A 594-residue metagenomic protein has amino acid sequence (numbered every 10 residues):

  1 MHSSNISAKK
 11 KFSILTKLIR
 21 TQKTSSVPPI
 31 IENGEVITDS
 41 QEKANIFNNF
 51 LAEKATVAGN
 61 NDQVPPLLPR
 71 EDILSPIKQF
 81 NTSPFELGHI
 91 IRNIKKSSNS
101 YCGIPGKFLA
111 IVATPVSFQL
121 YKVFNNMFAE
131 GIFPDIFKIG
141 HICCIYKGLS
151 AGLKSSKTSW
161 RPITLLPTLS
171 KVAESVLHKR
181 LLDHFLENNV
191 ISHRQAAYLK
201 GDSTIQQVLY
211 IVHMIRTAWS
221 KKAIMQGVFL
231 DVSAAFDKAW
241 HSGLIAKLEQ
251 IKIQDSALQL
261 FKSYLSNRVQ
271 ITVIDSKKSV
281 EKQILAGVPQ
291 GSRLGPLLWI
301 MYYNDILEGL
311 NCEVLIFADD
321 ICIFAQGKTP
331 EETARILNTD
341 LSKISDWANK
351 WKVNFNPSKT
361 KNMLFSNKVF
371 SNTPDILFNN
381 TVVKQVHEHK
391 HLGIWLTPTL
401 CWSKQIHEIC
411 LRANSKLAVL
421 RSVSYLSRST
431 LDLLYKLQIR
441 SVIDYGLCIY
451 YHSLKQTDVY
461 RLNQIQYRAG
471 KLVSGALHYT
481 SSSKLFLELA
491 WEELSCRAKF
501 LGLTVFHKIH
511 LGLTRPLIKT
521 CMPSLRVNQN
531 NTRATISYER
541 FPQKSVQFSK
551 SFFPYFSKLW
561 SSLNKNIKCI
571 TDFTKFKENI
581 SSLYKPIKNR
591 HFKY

Functional and structural regions predicted by a protein language model:
K9-T158, T164, V172, K278 (+4 more regions): Surface-exposed loop/turn segments and immediately adjacent short secondary-structure elements within folded domains
L51, I77-P289, A325: Conserved pre-catalytic core of RNA-dependent polymerases
S100, I139-I142, R161, Q195-A196 (+8 more regions): Catalytic palm active-site di-aspartate
L177-Q195, P296-A325, S427: Active-site palm subdomain of RNA-directed nucleic acid polymerases
S276, T339, N354-E388: Short, conserved micro-motifs composed of acidic
M363-V369, E488-T535: A glycine-rich beta-turn/hairpin centered on an aromatic-Pro dipeptide
T381-I449: Basic, alpha-helical interaction scaffolds
